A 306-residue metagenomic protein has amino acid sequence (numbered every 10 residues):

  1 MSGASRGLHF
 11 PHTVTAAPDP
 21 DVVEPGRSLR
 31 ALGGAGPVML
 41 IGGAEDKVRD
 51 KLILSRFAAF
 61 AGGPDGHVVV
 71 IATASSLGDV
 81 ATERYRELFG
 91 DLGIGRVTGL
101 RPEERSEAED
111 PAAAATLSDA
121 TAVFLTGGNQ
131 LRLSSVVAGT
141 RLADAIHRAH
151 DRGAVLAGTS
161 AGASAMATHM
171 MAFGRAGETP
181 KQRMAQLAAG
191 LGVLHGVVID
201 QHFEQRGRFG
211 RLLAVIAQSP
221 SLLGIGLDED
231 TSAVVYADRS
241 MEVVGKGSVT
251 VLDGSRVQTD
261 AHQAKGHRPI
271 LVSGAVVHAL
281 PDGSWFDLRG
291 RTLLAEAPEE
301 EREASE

Functional and structural regions predicted by a protein language model:
S2-P64, V70, S76-D91, M170-A172 (+1 more regions): C-terminal and late-domain segments of enzyme folds
L40, T98-L100, F124-L125, L156-T159 (+1 more regions): General beta-strand structural signal in soluble alpha/beta enzymes
V69, S75-D119, L125, R132: Portal/gating segments that form or line small-molecule/metal binding sites
R101, G127, H150, H195-F203: Short, structured patches in soluble enzyme cores that scaffold and shape functional sites
L125-G127, I146-M170: Catalytic nucleophile loop
Q130-T140: Glycine/threonine-rich flexible loop motifs
L131, A163-M166, T250-V251: Short gly/pro/ser/thr-enriched loop/turn and capping motifs at secondary-structure boundaries
